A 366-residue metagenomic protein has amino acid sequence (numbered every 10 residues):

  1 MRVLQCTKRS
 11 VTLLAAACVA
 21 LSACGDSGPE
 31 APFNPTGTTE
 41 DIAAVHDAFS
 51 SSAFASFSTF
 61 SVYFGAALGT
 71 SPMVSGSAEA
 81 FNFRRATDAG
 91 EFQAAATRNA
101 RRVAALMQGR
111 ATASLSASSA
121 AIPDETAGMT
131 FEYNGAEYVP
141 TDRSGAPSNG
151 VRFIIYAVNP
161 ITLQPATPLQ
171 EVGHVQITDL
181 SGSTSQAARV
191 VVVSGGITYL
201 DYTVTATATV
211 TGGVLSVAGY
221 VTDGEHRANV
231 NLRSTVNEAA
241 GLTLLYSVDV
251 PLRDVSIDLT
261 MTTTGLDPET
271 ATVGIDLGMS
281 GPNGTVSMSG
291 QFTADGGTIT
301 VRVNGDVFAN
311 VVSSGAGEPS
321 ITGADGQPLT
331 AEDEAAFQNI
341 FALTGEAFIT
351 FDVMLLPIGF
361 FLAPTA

Functional and structural regions predicted by a protein language model:
R2-T12: Bacterial N-terminal signal peptides that target proteins for export
A15-A16, I155: Enrichment for repetitive, rod-forming helical segments
A17, N229-F337: Intrinsically disordered, low-complexity segments enriched in Gly and acidic/Ser/Thr residues that form flexible
A20-A23: C-terminal motif of bacterial Sec signal peptides marking the signal peptidase cleavage site
G25-V151, G305-A366: N-terminal "mature head" segments of proteins
R102-N229: Long, acidic/polar, low-complexity amphipathic helices and coiled-coil-like
